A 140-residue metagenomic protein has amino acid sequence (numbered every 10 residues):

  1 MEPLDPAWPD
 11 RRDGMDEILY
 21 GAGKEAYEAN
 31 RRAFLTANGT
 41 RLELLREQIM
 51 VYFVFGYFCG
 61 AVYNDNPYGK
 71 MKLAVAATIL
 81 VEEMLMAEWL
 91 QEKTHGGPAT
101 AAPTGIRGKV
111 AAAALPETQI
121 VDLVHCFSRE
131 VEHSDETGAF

Functional and structural regions predicted by a protein language model:
M1-G97, P103-F140: Hydrophobic, aromatic-lined core segments that form the binding pocket/scaffold for planar heteroaromatic ligands
